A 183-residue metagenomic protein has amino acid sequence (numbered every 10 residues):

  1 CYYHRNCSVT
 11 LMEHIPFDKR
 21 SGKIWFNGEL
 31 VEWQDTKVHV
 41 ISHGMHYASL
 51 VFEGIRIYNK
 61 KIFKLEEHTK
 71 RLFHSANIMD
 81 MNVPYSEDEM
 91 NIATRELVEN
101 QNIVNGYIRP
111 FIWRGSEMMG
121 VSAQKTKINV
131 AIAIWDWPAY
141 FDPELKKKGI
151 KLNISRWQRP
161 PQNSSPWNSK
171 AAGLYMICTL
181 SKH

Functional and structural regions predicted by a protein language model:
Y3-Y85, I92-E96, V121-H183: Helix-start/capping segments and mature chain N-termini
S86-R95, N105-M119: Short, glycine/charge-rich beta-strand/loop segments that flank catalytic centers and engage negatively charged groups
E99-I103: Non-catalytic accessory segments adjacent to catalytic cores
